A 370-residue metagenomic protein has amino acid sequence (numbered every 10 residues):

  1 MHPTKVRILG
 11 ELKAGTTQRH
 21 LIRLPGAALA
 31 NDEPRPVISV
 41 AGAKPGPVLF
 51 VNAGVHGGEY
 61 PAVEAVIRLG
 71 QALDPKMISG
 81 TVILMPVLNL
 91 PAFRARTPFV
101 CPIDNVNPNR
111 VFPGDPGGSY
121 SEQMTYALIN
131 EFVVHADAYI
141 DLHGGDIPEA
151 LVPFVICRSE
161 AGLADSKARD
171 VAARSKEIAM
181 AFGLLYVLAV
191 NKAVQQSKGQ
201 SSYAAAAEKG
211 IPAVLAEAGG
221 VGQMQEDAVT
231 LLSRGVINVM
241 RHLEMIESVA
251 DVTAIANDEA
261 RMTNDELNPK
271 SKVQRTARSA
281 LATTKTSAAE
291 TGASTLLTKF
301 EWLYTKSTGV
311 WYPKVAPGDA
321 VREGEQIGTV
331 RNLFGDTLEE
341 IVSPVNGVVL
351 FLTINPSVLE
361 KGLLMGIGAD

Functional and structural regions predicted by a protein language model:
M1-D370: Structured catalytic-domain cores with a bias toward divalent-metal coordination
